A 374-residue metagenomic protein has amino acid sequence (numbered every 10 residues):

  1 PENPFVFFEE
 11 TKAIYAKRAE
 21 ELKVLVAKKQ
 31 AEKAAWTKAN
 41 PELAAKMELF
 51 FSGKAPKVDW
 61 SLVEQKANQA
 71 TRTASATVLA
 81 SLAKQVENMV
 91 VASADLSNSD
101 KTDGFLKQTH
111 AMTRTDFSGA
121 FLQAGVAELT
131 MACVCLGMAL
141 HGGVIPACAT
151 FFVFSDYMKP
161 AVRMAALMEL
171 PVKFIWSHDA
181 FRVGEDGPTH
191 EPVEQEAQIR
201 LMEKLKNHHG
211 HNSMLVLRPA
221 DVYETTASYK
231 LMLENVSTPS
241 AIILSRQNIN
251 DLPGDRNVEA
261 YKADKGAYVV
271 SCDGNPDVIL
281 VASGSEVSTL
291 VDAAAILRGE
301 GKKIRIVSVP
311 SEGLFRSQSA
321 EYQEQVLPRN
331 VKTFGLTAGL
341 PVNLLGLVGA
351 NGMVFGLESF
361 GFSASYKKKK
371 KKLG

Functional and structural regions predicted by a protein language model:
P1-A19: Extended, charged alpha-beta segments that form solvent-exposed binding/catalytic grooves in nucleic-acid-handling
P1-V6, R182-E196, R200-L201, L205-H211 (+1 more regions): Thiamine diphosphate
A13, E20-N250, Q325-V326: Thiamine diphosphate
